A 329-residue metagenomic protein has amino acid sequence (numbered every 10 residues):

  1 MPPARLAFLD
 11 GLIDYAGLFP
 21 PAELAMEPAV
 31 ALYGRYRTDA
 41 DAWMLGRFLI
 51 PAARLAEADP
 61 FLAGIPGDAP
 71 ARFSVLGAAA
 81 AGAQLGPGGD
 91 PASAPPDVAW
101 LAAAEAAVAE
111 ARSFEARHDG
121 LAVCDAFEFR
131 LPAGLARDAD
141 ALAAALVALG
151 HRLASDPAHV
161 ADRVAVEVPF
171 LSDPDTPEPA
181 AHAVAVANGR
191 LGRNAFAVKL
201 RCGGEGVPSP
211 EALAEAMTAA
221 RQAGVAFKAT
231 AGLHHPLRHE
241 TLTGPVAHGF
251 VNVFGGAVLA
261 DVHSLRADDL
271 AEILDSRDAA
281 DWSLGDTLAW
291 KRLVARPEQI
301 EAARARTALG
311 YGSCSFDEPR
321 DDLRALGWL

Functional and structural regions predicted by a protein language model:
M1-A144, L149-A158, D162, P174-T176 (+1 more regions): Alpha/beta catalytic barrel-like cores
A53, P132, P169-L171, G203 (+1 more regions): An acidic- and aromatic-residue-enriched active-site/binding cleft used to recognize and process polar
V75-G77, V166, A229: Structural beta-sheet core signal
D140-T218, Q222: Domain-core and long-helix interface of multi-subunit machines
G192-A271: Catalytic alpha/beta core domains of metabolic enzymes, predominantly
